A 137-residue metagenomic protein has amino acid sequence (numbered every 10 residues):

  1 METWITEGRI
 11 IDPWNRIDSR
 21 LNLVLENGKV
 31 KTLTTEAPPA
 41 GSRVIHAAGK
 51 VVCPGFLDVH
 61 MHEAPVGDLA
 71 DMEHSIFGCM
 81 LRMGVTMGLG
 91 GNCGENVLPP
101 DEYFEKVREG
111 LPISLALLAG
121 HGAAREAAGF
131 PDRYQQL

Functional and structural regions predicted by a protein language model:
M1-W4, I10-P54: Histidine-rich, glycine-flanked metal-binding segment
E2, I11-W14, E26, V59 (+3 more regions): Aromatic-residue detector
T3-E7, P39-R82, T86: Replace "His-x-His-based motif
P13-W14, P65-D68, A127: A generic structural signal for short coil/turn motifs at secondary-structure boundaries
N27-K29, A37, F56, M61-E63 (+1 more regions): Short glycine-rich, polar/acidic loop-and-turn segments at beta strand-coil junctions
L69-L137: Divalent-metal coordination cores built from histidine and acidic residues
